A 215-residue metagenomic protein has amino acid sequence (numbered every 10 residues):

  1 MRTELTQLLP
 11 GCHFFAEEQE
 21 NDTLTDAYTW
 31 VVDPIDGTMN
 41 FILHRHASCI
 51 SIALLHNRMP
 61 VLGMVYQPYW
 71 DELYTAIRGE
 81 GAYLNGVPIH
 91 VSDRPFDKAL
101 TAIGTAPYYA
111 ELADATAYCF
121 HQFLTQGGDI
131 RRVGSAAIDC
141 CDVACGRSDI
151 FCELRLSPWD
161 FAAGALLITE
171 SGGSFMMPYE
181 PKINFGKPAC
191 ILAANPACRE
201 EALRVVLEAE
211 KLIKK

Functional and structural regions predicted by a protein language model:
M1, L5, T38, Q67 (+5 more regions): Residue-level signal for inorganic ion chemistry
M1-I35, A197, R204, K211-K215: N-terminal subdomain of lithium-sensitive/metallo-dependent phosphomonoesterases centered on the IMPase/IPPase/PAP
P10, D26-A27, R58-P60, F96-K98 (+1 more regions): Short coil/turn connectors at secondary-structure junctions
E17, D33-D36, N40, D139 (+2 more regions): Acidic active-site catalytic centers that drive phospho-/nucleotidyl reactions and related ester hydrolyses
L24-Y83: DPxDG-like acidic metal-binding loop motif
V61, I89-V91: Short, isolated positions in well-ordered beta-strands
V91-K215: An extended, acidic
